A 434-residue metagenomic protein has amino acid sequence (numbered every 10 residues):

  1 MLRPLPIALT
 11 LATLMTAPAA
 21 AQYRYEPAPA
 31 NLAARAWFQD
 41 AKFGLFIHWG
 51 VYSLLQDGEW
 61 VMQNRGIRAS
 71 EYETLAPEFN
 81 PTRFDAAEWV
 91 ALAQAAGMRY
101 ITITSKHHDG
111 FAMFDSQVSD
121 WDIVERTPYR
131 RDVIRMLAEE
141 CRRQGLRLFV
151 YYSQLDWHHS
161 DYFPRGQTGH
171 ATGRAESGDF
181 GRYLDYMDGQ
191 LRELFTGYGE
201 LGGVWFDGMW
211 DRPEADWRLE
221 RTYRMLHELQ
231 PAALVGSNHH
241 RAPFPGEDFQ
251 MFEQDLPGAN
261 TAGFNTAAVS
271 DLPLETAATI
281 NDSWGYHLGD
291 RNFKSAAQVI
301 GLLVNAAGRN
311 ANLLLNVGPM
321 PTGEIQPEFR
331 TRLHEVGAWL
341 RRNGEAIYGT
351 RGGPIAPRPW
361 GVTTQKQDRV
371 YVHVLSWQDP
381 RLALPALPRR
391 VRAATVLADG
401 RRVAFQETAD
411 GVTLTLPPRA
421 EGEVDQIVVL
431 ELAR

Functional and structural regions predicted by a protein language model:
M1-P4, A93: Positively charged n-region of N-terminal signal peptides that target proteins for export
P6-T16: Bacterial N-terminal signal peptides
A17-A21: Sec/Tat signal peptide C-region and signal peptidase I cleavage site
Q22-R434: Mature catalytic domains of secreted/periplasmic carbohydrate-active enzymes
